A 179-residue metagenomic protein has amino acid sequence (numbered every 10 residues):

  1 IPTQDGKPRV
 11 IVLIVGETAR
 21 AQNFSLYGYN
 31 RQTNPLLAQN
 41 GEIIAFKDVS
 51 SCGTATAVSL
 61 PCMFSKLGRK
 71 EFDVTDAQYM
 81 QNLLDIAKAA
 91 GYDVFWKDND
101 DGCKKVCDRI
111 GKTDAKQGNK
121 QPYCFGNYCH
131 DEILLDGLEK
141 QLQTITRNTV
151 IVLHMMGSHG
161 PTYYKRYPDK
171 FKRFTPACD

Functional and structural regions predicted by a protein language model:
I1-L13, T18-C178: Active-site-proximal alpha/beta segments of enzymes that process anionic O-linked groups
